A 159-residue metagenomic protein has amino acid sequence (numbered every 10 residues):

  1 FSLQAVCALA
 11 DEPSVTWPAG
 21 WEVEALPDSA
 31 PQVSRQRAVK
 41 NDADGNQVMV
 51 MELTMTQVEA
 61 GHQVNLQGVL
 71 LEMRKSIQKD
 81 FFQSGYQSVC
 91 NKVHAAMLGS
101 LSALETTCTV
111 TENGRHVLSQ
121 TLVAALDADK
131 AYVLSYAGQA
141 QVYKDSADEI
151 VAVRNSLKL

Functional and structural regions predicted by a protein language model:
F1-Q4: Bacterial N-terminal signal peptides
C7-A38: N-terminal "mature-domain start" segment
P13, G61-V69, L126, V142-E149: Extracytoplasmic/periplasmic, Sec-exported soluble proteins
P18, Q67-R74, Q78, A147-R154: Extracytoplasmic/secreted envelope proteins and their assembly/folding machinery, especially bacterial periplasmic
A19-E22, K130-L159: Surface-exposed amphipathic alpha-helical segments
A19-W21, P27-D28, T107-V110, L122 (+1 more regions): A mature extracytoplasmic/lumenal domain signature
P27-S119: Conserved polar/disulfide-associated segments of primarily extracytoplasmic proteins
L118-A131, A137: A short, surface-exposed beta-strand/turn
